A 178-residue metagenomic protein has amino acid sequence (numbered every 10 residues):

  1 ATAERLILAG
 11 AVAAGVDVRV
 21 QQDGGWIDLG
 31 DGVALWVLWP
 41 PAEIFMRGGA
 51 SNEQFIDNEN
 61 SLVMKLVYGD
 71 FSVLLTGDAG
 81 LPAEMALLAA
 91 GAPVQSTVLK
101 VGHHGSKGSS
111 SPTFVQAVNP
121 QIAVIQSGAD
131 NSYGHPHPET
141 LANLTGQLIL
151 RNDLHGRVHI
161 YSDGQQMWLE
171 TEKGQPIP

Functional and structural regions predicted by a protein language model:
A1-P178: Non-globular, low-confidence helical/coil segments that flank catalytic cores
